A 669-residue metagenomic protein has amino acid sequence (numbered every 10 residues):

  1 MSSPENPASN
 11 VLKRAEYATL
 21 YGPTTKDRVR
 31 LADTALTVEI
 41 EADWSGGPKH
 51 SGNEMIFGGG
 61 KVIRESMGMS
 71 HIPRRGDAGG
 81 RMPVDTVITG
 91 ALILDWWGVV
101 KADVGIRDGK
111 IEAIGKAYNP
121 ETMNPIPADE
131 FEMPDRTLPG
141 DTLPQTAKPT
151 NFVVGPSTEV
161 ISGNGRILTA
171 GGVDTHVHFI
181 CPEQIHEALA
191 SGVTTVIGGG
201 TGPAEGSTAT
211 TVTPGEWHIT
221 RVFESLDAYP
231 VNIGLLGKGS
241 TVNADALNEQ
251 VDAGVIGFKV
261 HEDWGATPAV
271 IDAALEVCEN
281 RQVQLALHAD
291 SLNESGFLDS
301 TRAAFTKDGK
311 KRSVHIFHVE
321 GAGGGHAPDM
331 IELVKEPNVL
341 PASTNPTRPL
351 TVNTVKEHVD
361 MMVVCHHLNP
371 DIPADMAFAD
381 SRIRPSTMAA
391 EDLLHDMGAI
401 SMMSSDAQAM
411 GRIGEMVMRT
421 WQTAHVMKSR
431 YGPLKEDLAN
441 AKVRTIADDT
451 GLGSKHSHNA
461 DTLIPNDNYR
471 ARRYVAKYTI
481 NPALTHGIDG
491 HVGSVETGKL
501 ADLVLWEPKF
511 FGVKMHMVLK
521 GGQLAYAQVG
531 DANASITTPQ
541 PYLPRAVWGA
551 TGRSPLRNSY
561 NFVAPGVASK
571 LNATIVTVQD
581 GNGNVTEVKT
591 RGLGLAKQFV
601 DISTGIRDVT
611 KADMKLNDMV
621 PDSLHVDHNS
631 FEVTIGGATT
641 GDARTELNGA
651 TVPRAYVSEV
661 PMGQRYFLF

Functional and structural regions predicted by a protein language model:
M1-P144, L189, T194-T195, R384-M402 (+1 more regions): Active-site microenvironment of metallo-dependent hydrolases
S2-R75, E130-T169, I185-V270, L275-C278 (+3 more regions): Divalent-metal coordination cores built from histidine and acidic residues
A91, G109, G165, H176 (+5 more regions): Buried hydrophobic positions in well-ordered alpha/beta secondary-structure cores of metabolic enzymes
D95-W96, K101, A113, P120-E121 (+12 more regions): Flexible loop/turn segments at secondary-structure boundaries
I106-D108, G115-K116, C181-E183, S191 (+9 more regions): Glycine-rich, histidine-containing beta strand-loop boundary motifs that form or position
E159, G171-V173, L285, M403: Residue-level marker for buried hydrophobic side chains located in beta-strands that build the well-ordered beta-sheet
R166-A188, S630, T634-I635: Di-metal (Zn2+ and/or Mg2+/Mn2+) metal-binding site signature of metallo-dependent hydrolases with the MBL/beta-CASP
G257-A471, H486, Q528: Active-site core of metal-dependent hydrolases
